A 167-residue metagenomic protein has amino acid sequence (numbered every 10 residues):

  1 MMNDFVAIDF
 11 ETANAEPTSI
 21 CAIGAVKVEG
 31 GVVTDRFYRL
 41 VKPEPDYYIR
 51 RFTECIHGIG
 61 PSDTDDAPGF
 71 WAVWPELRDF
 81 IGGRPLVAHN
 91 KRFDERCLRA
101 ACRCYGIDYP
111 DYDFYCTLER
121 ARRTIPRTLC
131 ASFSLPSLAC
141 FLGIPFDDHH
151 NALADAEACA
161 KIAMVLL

Functional and structural regions predicted by a protein language model:
M1-Y112, S132-H150: Conserved non-catalytic scaffold segment of RNase H-like nuclease domains
T12-N14, E119, A158: Short, glycine/acidic-enriched loop or turn micro-motifs at the edges of active sites
A101-C104, R123, F141, I162-L166: Active-site catalytic microenvironments for nucleophilic, acid-base chemistry
Y115-S132: Short alpha-helix plus adjacent loop in nuclease-associated cores
N151-M164: Acidic, divalent-metal-coordinating active-site segment for phosphoryl/phosphodiester hydrolysis, typified by short
